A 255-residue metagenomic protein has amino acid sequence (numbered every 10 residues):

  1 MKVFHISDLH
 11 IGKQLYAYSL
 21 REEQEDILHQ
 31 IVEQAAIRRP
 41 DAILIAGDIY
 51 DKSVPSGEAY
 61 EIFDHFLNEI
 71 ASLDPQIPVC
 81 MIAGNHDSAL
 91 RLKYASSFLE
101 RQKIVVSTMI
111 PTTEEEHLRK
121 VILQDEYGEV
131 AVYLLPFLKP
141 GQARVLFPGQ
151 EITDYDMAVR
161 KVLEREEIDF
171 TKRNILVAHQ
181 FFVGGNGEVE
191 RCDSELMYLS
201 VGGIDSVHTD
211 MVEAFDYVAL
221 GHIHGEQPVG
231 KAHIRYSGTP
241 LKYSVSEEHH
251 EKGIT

Functional and structural regions predicted by a protein language model:
M1-I45, Y50-T255: Extended recognition/assembly regions associated with phosphoester-bond processing machinery
